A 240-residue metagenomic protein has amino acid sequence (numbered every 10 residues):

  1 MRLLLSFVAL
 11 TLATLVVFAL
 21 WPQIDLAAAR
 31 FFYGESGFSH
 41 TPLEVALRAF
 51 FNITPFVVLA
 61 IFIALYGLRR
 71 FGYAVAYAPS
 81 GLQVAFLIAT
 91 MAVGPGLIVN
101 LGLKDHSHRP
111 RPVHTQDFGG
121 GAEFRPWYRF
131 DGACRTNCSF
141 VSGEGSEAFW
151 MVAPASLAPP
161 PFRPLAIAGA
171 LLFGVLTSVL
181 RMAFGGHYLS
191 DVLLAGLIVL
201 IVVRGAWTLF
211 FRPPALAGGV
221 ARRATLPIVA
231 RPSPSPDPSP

Functional and structural regions predicted by a protein language model:
M1-L65, G102-P112, Q116-E123: N-terminal transmembrane-helix/juxtamembrane module of multi-pass inner/ER membrane proteins
R2-T11, E123-P232, P240: Membrane-embedded catalytic cores of phosphoryl/pyrophosphoryl-handling enzymes
T14-A19, A92-I98, L172-M182: Aromatic-anchored segments of alpha-helical transmembrane domains
A19-A27, L97-G102, F184, L200-G205: Transmembrane alpha-helix boundary/anchor motif
L20, I63-A76, S156-F162, G205-F211: Structural signal for the C-terminal ends of transmembrane alpha-helices and the immediately following loop
G34-T41, F62-A78, P214-P227: Membrane interface segments of multi-pass transport proteins and intramembrane proteases
L68-H106, I167: Interfacial segments of alpha-helical transmembrane regions
